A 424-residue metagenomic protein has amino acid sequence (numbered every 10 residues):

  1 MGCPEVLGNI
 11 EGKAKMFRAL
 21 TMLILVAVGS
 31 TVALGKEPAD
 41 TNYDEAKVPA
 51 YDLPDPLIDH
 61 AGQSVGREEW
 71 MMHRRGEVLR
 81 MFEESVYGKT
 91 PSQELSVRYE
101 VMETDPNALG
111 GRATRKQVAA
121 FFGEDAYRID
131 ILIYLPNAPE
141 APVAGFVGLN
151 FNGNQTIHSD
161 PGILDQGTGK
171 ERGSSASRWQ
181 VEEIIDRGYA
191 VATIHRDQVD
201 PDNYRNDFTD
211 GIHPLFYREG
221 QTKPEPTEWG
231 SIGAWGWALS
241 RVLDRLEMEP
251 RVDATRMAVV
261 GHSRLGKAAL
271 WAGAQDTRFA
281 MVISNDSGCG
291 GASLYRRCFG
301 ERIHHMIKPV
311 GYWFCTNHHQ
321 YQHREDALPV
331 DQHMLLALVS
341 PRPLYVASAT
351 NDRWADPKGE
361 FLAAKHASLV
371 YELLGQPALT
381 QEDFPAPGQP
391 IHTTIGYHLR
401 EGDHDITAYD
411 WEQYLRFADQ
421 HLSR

Functional and structural regions predicted by a protein language model:
A19-S30: Bacterial N-terminal signal peptides
A33-D130, P139, S159-D160, D419-L422: N-terminal targeting or regulatory segments adjacent to alpha/beta-hydrolase or S9 domains
D130-I133, A141-F151: Short beta-strand element of the alpha/beta-hydrolase
G148-A254, Y295-R297: Cap/lid segment of the alpha/beta-hydrolase catalytic domain
I212-L215, E219, S284-L335, E360-Q381: Mobile cap/lid helix-loop segments that gate and shape the active-site cleft of serine hydrolases
S240-H305, R324-E325: Primarily recognizes the serine-hydrolase "nucleophile elbow" in alpha/beta-hydrolase and SGNH/GDSL folds
S340-A355, R400-G402: Conserved strand-to-loop "acid loop" that flanks and positions the catalytic carboxylate
A364-R424: C-terminal catalytic histidine-bearing segment of alpha/beta-hydrolase fold enzymes
